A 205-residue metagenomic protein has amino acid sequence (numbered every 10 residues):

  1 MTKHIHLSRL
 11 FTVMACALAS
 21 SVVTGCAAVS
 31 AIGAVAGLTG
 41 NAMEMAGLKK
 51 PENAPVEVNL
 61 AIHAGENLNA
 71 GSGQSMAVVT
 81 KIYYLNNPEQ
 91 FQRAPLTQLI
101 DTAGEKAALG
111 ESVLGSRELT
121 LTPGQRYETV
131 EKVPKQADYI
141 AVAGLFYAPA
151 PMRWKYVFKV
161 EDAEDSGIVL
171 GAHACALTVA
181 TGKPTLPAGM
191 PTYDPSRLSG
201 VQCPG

Functional and structural regions predicted by a protein language model:
T2, Y156-V160, E164-G205: Glycine-rich, aromatic-bearing surface loops/beta-hairpins
T2-M14: Bacterial N-terminal signal peptides that target proteins for export
S21-G25: C-terminal motif of bacterial Sec signal peptides marking the signal peptidase cleavage site
A27-S30: Bacterial signal peptide processing site
V35-A61: Post-signal peptide N-terminal segment of mature Sec-exported envelope proteins
L60-G71: Short amphipathic, basic-aromatic surface patches that mediate peripheral association with negatively charged
S72-K81: Short coil-to-beta strand junction motifs in C2/discoidin
I82-R153: Mid-length scaffold segments of soluble, non-membrane domains
